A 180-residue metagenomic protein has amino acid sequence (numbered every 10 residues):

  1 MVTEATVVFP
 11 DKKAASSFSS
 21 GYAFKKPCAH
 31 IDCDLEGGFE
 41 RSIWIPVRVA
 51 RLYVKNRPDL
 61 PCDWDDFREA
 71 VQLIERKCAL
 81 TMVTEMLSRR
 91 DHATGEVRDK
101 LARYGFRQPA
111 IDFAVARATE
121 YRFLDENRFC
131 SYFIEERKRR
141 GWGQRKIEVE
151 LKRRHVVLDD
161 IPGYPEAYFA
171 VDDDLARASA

Functional and structural regions predicted by a protein language model:
M1-A180: An alpha-helical, amphipathic repeat domain used for nucleic-acid recognition, typified by the mTERF helical solenoid
